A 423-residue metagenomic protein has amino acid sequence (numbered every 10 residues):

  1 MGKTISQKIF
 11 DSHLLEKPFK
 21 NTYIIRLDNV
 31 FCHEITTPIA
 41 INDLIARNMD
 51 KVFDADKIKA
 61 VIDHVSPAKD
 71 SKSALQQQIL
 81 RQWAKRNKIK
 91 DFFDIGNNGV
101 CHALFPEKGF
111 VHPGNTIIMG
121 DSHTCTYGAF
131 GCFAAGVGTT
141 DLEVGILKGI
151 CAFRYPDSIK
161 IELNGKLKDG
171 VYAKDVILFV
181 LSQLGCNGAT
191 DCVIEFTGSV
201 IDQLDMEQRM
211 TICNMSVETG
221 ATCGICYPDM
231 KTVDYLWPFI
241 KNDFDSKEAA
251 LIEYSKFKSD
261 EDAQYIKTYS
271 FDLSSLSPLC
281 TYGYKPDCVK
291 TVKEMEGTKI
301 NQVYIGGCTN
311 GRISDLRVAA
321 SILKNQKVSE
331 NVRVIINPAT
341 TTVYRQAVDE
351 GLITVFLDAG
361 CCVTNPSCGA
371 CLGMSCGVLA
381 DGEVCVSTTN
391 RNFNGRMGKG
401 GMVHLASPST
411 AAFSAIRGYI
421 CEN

Functional and structural regions predicted by a protein language model:
M1-N423: Fe-S-dependent hydro-lyases/dehydratases of central metabolism
